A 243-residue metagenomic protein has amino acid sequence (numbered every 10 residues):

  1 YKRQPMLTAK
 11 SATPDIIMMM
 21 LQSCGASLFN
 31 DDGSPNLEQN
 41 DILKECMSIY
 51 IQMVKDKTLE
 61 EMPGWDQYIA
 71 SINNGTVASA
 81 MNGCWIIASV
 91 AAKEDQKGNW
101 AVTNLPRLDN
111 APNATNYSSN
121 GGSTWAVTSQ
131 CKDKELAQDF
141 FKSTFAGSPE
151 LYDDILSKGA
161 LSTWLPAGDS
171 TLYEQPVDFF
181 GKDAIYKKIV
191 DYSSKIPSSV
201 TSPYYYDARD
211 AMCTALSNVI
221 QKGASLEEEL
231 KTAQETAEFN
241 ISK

Functional and structural regions predicted by a protein language model:
K2-K10, G147-K158, F239-K243: Bilobed periplasmic-binding protein-like "clamshell/Venus-flytrap" ligand-binding domains
K2-P35, V77: Extracytoplasmic/periplasmic solute-binding protein
R3, N74-G83, G98: Alpha-to-beta junction loops
G33-M62, L105: Glycine-centered hinge/linker elements that transmit conformational signals in sensory and ligand-binding systems
Q52-D56, K93-A160, S194-S198: Extracytoplasmic/periplasmic substrate-recognition and gating elements
E60-N74: Short helix-initiation/N-cap motifs at beta->coil->alpha
W65, N82-I87, S123: Beta->alpha turn/N-cap motifs
T103, I155-A211, N218: Long, aromatic- and glycine/proline-rich binding clefts that accommodate carbohydrate-like moieties
